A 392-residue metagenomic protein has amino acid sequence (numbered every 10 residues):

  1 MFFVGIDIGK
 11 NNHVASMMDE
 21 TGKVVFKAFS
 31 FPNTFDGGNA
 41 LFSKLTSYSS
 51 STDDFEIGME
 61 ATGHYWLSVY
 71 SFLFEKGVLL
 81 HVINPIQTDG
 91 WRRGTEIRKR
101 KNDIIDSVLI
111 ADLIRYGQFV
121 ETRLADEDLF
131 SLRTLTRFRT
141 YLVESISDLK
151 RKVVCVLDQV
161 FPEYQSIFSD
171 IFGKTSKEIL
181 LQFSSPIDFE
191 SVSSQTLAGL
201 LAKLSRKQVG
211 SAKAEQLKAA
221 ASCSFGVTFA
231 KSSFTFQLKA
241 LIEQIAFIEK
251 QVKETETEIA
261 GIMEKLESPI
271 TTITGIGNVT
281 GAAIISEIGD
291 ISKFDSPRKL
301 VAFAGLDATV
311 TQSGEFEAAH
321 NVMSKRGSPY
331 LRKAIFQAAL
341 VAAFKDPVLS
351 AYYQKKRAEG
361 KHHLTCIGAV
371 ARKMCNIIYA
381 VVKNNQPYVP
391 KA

Functional and structural regions predicted by a protein language model:
M1-A392: A detector of single, family-specific signature residues that are central to catalytic or substrate-handling motifs
